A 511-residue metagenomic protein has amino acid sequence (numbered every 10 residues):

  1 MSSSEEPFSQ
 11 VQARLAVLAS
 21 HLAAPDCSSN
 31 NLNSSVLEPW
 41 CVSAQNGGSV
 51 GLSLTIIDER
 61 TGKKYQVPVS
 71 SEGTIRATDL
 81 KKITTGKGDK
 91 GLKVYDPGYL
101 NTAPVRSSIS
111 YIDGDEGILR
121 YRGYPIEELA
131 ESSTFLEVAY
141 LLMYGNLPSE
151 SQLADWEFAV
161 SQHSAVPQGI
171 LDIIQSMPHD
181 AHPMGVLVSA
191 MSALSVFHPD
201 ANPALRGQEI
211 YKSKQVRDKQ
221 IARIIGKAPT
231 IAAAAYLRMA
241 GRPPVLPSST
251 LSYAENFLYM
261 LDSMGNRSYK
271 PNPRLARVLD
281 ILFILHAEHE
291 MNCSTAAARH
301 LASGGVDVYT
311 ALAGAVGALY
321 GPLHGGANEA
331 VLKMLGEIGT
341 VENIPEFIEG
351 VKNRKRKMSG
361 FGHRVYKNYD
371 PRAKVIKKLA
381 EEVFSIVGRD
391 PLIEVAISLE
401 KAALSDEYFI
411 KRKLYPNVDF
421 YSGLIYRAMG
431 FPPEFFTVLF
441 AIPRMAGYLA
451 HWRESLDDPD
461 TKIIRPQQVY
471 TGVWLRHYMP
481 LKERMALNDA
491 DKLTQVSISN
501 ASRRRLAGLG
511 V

Functional and structural regions predicted by a protein language model:
M1-G48, L52: N-terminal mitochondrial targeting presequence
L18, V36-V511: Hydrophobic alpha-helical bundle cores within soluble ligand-binding/oligomerization subdomains
